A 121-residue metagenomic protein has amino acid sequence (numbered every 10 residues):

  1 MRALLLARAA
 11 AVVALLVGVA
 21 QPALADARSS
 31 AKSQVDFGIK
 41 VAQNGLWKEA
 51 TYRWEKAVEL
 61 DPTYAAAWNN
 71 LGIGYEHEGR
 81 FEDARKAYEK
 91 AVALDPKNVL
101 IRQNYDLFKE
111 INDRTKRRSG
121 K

Functional and structural regions predicted by a protein language model:
K56-E59, V92-A93: Conserved structural position within tetratricopeptide repeats
